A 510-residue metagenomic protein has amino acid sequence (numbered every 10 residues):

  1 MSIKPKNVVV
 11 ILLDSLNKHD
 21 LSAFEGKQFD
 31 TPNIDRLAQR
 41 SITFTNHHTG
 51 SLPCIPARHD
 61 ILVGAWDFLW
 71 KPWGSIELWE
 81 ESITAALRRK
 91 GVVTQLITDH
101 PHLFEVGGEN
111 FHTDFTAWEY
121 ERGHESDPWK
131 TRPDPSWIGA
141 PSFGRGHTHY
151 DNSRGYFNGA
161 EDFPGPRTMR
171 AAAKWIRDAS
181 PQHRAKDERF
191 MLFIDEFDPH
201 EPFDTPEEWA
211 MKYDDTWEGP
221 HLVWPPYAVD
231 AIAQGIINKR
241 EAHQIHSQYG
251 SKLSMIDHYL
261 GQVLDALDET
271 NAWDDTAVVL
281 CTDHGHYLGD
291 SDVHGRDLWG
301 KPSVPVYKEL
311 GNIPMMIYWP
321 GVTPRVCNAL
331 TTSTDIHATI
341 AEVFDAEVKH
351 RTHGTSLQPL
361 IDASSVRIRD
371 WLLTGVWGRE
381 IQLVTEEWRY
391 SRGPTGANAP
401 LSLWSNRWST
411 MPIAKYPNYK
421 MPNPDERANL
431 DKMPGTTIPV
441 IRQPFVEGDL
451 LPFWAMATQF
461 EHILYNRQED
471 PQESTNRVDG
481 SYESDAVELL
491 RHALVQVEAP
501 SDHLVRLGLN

Functional and structural regions predicted by a protein language model:
M1-I42, S51, R88, F460 (+1 more regions): Active-site-proximal N-terminal segment of extracellular/periplasmic enzymes that hydrolyze or transfer
I3-V10, F111-E119, S153, D162-P220 (+3 more regions): Active-site regions of oxyanion-processing enzymes, predominantly non-cytosolic
A23-E25, S41-L62, G74-E77, L96-G107 (+6 more regions): Short, solvent-exposed turn/loop segments enriched in Gly/Ser/Thr/Pro and often Arg
F29, P202-T216, A266-R325, T332: Histidine-centered active-site microenvironments of extracellular/periplasmic hydrolases and transferases
R58-E161, E380: Catalytic-site neighborhoods of secreted/periplasmic enzymes that process anionic sulfate/phosphate groups
I61-L62, G235-I237, L264-D265, E269 (+3 more regions): Substrate-binding rim/cap in mid-to-C-terminal beta-strand-loop elements of soluble/periplasmic
F163-H183, D230-T276, V343, V497-E498: A long, amphipathic alpha-helix that forms part of the scaffold/cap immediately adjacent to metal-dependent active
K308, G375-V478, D485: C-terminal, low-complexity/hydrophilic appendages and adjacent surface loops of extracellular/periplasmic anionic
